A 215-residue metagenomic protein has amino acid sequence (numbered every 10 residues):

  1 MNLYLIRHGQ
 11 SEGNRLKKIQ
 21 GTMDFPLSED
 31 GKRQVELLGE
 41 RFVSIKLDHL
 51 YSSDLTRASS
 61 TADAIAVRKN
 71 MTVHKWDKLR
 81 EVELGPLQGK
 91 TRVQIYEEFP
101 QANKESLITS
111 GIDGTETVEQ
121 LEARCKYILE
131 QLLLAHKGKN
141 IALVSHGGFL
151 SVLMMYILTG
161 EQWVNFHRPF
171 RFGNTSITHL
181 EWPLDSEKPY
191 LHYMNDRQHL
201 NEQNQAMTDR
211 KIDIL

Functional and structural regions predicted by a protein language model:
M1-Y4, H49: Extreme N-terminal starter segment of soluble prokaryotic enzymes
L3, K139-S145: Generic beta-sheet signal
Q10-K75: Active-site-proximal alpha-helix that buttresses catalytic centers in soluble enzyme cores
V43-K46, L132-K139: Glycine-rich phosphate-binding loop signature in dinucleotide/nucleotide-binding domains
K46-K78, E181-L215: Conserved histidine-centered catalytic loops in small-molecule metabolism enzymes
S52-S53, A123, V144-S145: Short beta-strand scaffold positions
V67-Y127, Y193, Q203, I214-L215: Phosphate-handling substructures
E161-S186: Domain-level recognition of soluble alpha/beta enzyme cores, biased toward histidine phosphatases/phosphomutases
